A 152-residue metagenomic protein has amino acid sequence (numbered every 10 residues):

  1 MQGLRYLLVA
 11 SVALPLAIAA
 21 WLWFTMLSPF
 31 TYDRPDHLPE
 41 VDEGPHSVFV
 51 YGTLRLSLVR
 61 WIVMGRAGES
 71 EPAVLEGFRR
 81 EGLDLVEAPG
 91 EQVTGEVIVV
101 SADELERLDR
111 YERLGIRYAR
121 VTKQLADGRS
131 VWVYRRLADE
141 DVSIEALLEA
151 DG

Functional and structural regions predicted by a protein language model:
Q2-G152: Glycine-aromatic micro-motifs
